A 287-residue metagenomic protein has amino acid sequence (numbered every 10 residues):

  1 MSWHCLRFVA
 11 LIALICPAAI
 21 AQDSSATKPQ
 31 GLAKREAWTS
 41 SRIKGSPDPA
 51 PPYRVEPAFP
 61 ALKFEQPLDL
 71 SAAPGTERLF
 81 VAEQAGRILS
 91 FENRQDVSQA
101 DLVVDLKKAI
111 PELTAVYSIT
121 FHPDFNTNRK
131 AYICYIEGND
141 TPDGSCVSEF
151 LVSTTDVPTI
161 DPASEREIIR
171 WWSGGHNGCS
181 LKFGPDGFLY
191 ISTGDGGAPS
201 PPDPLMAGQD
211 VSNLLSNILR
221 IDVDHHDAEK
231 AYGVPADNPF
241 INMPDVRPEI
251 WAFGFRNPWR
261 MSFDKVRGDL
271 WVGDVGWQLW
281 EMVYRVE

Functional and structural regions predicted by a protein language model:
M1-C5: N-terminal secretory signal peptides that target proteins for export/translocation
R7-P17: Bacterial N-terminal signal peptides
Q22-P199, R260-F263, G268-L279: Acidic, Gly/Ser/Thr-rich repeat motifs that build Ca2+-stabilized beta-propeller blades
C146-T155, M206-V223: Beta-propeller blade signature
T155-I160, D222-G233: Proline-centered turn/helix-capping motifs that create local helix->coil transitions or kinks
A198-N213, K230: Acidic/polar, solvent-exposed loop segments in beta-strand-rich repeat domains
L219-I221, N242-V266: Loop-centered beta-sheet repeat module
D227-V246: Short pre-catalytic segments that frame enzyme active sites
